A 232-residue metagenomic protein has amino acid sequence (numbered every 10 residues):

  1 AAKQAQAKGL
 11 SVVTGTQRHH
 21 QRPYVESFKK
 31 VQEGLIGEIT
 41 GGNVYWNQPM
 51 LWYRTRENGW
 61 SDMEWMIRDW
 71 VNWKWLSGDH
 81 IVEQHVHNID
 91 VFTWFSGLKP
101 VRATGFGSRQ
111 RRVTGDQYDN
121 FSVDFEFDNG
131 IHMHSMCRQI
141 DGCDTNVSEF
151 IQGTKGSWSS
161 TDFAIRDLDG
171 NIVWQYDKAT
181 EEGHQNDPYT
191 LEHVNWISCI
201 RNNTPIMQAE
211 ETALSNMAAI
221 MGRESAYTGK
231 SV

Functional and structural regions predicted by a protein language model:
A1-A7: Serine-hydrolase-like catalytic core of hydrolytic proteins
A7-T14, R18-G115, D141-C143, S148-F150 (+2 more regions): Predominantly a Rossmann-like dinucleotide-binding segment in NAD(P)-dependent oxidoreductases
L10-S11, N129-I131: Short, well-ordered coil/turn segments that N-cap beta-strands
V12-G15, H134-M136, M207-A209: Short catalytic-loop micro-motif centered on adjacent basic/acidic residues
E83, H87-P100, T104, N120 (+1 more regions): C-terminal helical cap and adjacent loop that interface with cofactors, partners, or active-site loops
G105-S108, F125-E126, M136-C137: Short beta-strand segments that buttress and anchor functional surface loops
V123-G130, Q152-T154: Active-site beta-strand termini and strand-to-loop segments that position acidic
